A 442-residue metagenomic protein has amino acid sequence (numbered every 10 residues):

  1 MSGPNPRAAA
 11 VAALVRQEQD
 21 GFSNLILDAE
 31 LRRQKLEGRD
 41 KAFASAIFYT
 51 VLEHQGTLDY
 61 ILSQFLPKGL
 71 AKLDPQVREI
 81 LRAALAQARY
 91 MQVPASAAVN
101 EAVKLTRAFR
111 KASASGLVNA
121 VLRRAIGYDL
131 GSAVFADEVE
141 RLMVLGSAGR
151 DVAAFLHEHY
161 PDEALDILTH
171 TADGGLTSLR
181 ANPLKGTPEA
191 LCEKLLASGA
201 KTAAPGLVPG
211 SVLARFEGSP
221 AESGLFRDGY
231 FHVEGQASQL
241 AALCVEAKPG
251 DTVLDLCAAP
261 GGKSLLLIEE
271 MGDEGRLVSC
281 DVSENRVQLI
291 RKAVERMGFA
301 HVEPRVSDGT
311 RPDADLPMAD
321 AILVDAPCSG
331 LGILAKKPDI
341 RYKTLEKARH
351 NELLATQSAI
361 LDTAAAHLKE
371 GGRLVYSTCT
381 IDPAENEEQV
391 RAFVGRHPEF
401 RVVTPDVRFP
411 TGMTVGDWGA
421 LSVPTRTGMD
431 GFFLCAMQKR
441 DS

Functional and structural regions predicted by a protein language model:
M1-S442: S-adenosylmethionine
